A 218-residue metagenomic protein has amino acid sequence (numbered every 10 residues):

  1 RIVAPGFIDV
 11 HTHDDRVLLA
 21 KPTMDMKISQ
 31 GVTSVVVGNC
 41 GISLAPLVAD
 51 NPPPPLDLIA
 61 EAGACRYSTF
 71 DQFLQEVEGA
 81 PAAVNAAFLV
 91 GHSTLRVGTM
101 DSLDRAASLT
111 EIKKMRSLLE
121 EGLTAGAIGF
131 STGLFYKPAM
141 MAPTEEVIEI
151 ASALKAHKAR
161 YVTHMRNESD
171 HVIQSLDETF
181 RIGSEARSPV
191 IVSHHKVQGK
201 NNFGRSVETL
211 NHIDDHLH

Functional and structural regions predicted by a protein language model:
R1-F7, K21: Histidine-rich, glycine-flanked metal-binding segment
I2, V90, A151-L154: Short, small-residue-rich loop/turn micro-motifs
A4-G6, M26, E121, A159: Residue-level marker of motif borders
G6-D15: Metallo-beta-lactamase
V17, T69, M165: Catalytic cores and adjacent flexible loops of soluble metabolic enzymes that perform enolate/carbanion chemistry on
V17, V36-V37, T132, D170: Generic hydrophobic alpha-helical membrane-span motif
A20-I128: Divalent-metal coordination cores built from histidine and acidic residues
Q72-F73, A106-T132, P138-H218: Histidine/acidic residue-rich metal-binding segments in metalloenzymes
